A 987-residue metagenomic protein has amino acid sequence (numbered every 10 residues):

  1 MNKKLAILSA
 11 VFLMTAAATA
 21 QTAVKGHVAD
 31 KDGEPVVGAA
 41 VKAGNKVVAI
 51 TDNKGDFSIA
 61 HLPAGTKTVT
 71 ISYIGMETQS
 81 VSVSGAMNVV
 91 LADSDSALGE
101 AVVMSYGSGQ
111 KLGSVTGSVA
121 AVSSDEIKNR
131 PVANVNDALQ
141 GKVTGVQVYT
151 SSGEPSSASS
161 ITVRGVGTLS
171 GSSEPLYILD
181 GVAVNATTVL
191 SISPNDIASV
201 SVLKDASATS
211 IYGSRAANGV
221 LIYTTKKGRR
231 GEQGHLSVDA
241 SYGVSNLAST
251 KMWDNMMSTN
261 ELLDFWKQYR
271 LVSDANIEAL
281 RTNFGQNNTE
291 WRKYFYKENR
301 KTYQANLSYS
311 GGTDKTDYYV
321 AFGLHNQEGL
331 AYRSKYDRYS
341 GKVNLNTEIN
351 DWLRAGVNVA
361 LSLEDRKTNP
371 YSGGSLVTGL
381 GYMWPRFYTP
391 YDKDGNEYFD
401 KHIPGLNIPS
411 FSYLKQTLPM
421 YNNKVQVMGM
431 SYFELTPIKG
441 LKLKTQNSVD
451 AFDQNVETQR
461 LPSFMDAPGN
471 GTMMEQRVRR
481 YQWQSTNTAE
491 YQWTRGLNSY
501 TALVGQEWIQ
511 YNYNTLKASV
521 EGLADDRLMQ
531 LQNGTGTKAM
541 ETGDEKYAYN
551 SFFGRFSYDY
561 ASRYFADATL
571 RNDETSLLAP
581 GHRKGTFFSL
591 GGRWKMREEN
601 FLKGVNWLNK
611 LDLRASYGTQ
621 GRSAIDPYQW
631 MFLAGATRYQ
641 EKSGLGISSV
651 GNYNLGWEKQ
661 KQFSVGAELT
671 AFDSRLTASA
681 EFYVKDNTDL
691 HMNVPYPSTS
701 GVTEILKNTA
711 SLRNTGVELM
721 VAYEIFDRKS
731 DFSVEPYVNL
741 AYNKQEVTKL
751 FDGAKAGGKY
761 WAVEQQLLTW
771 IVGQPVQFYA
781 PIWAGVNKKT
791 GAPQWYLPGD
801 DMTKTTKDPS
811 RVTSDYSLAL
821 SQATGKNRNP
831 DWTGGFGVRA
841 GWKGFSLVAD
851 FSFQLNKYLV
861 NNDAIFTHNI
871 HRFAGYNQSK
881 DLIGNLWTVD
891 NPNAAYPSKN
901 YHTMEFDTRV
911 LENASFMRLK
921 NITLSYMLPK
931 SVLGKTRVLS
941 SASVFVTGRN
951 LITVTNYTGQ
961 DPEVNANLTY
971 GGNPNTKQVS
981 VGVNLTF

Functional and structural regions predicted by a protein language model:
M1-K342, T347-N350, R354-S362, M428-G429 (+3 more regions): Short, small/polar-rich motifs associated with maturation and membrane association, primarily at protein termini
A97, G113-V115, R230-N288, G329-Y336 (+11 more regions): Surface-exposed loop/interface segments of Gram-negative outer-membrane beta-barrel transport/assembly proteins
Q147-T150, S210, R597-G604, S931-K935: Active-site phosphate-binding and catalytic loops of NTP-dependent enzymes
T225, L307-G311, V343-T347, G429-L435 (+13 more regions): Residues on the lipid-exposed face of transmembrane beta-strands in outer-membrane beta-barrel proteins
Y336-E348, R583-R593, S941-L951: Short secondary-structure subsegments characteristic of cysteine-rich extracellular domains
N350, T436-I438, T494, A561: Residue-level recognition of beta-strand termini and adjacent short loop/turns
S733-E735, N827-L855, M904-V954, G972-F987: Conserved C-terminal beta-signal and adjacent last beta-strands/turns of outer-membrane beta-barrel proteins
